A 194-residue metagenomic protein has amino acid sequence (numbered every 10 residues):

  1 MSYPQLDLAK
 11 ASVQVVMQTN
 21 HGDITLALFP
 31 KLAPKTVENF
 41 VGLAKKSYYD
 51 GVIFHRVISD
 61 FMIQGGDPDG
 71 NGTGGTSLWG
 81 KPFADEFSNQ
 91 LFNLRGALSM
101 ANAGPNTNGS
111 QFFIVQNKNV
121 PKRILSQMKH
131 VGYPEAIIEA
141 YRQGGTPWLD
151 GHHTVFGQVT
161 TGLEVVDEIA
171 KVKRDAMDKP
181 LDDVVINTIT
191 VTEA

Functional and structural regions predicted by a protein language model:
M1-A194: Cyclophilin-like peptidyl-prolyl cis-trans isomerases
